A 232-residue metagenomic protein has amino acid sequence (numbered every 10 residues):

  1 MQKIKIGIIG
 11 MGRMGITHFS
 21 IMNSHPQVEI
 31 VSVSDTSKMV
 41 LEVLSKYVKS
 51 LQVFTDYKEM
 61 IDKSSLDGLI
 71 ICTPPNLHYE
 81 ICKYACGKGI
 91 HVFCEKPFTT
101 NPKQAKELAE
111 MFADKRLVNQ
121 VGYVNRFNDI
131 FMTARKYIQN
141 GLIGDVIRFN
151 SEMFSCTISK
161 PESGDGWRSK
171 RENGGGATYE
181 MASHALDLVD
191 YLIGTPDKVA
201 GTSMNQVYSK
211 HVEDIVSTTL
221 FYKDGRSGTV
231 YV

Functional and structural regions predicted by a protein language model:
M1-V48: N-terminal Rossmann-like dinucleotide-binding module
K3, V28-I30, L66, V146 (+1 more regions): Core-facing hydrophobic residues within beta-strands of well-ordered domains
K5, Y208-E213, K223-V232: NAD(P)-dinucleotide binding in Rossmann-like oxidoreductases
S32, G68, R148, S227: Short, Asp-centered acidic motifs that coordinate Mg2+ and/or phosphate in catalytic or ligand-binding sites
V43-L51, E107, M111-F112: Short, conserved SAM-binding/catalytic segment of Class I S-adenosyl-L-methionine-dependent methyltransferases
Q52-D62: Short acidic low-complexity segments
K63, G68-P75, Y79-R126, G141: Beta-strand-loop-alpha-helix segment that lines the small-molecule cofactor/substrate pocket of alpha/beta enzymes
N125-K210: Predominantly a Rossmann-like dinucleotide-binding segment in NAD(P)-dependent oxidoreductases
